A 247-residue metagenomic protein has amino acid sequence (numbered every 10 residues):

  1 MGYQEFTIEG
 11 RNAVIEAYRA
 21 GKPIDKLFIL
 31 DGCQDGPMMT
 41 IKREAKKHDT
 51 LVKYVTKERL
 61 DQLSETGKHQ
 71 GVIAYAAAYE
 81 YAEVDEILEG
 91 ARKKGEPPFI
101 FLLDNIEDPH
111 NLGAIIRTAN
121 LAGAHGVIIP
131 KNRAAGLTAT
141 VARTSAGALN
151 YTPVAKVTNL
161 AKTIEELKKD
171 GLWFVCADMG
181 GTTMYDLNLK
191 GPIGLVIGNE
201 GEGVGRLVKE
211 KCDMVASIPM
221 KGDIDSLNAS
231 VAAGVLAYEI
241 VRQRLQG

Functional and structural regions predicted by a protein language model:
M1-G90: N-terminal positively charged helical leader segments and presequences
I15, L121, R143-A148, R206-G247: Structured adenosyl-cofactor binding patch, chiefly the S-adenosyl-L-methionine
E16-P23, M39, T50, E89-T182: RNA substrate-binding interface of SAM-dependent RNA methyltransferases
P37, A134-T140, E202-K211: Short, glycine/polar-rich helix-capping loops at beta-to-alpha or helix-loop-helix junctions that flank or form
L51-V55, A155, A216: General small-molecule cofactor/ligand-binding pocket signal
L63-A77, A148, P153, V157 (+1 more regions): Short basic, glycine-rich beta-strand/loop surfaces that mediate nucleic-acid
V175-N228: Active-site/ligand-binding-proximal alpha/beta "capping" segment
